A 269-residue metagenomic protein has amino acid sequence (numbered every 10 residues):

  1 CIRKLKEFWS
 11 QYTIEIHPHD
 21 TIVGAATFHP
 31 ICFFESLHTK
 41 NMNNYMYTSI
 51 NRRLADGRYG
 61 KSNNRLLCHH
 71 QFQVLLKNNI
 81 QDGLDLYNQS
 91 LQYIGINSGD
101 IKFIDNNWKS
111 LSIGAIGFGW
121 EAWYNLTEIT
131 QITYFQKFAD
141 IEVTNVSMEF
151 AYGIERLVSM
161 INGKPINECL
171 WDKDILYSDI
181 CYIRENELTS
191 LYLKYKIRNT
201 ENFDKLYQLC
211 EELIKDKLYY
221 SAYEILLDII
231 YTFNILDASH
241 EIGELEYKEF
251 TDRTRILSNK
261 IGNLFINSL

Functional and structural regions predicted by a protein language model:
C1-I266: Structured aminoacyl-transfer and RNA-binding surfaces used for tRNA recognition/handling in the translation apparatus
